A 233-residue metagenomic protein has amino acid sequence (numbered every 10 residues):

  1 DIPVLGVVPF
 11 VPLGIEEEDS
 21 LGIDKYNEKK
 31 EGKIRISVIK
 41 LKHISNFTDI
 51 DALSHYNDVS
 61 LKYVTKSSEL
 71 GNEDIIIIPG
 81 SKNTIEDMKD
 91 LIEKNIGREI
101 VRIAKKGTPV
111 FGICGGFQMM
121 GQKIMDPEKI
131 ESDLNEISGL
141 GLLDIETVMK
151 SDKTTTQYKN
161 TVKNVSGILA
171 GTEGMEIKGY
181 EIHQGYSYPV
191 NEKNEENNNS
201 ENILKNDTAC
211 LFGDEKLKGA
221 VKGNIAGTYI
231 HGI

Functional and structural regions predicted by a protein language model:
D1-K62, S67-D74, L142, E146-T147 (+1 more regions): C-terminal lobe/tail of nucleotide-utilizing enzymes
L21-G22, I77-P79, D126-P127: Short low-complexity, flexible loop/linker segments enriched in glycine and/or proline with clustered acidic
R35-V38, I44-G115, M119-M120: Phosphate-binding active sites in nucleotide-utilizing proteins
S81-I168, G174-K178: Cysteine-nucleophile active-site neighborhood
